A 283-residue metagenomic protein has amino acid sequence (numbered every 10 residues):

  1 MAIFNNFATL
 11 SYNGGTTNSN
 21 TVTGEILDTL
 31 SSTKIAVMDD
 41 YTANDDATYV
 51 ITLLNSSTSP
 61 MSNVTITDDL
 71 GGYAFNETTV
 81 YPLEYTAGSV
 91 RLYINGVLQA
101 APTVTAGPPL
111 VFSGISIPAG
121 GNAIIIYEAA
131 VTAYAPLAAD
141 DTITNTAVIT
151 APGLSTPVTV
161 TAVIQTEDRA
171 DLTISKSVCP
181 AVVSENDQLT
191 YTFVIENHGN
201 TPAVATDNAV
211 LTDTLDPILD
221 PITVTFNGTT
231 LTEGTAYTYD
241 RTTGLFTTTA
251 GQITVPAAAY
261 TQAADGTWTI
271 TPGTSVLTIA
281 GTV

Functional and structural regions predicted by a protein language model:
M1-V283: Exported/extracytosolic protein signature
